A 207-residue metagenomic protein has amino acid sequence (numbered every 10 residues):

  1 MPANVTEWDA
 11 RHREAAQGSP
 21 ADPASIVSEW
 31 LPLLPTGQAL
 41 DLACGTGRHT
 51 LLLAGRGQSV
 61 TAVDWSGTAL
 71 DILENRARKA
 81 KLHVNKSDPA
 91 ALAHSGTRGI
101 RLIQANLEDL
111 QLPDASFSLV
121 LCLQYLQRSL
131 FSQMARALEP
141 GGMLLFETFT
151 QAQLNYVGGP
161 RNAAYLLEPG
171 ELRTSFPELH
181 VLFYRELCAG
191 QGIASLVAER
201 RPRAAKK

Functional and structural regions predicted by a protein language model:
M1-L34: Conserved class I S-adenosyl-L-methionine
G37-G45: Conserved class I S-adenosyl-L-methionine
S59-D64: Conserved SAM-binding motif I beta-strand of class I
S66-T68: Conserved SAM/SAH-binding beta-strand->alpha-helix loop
K81-D109: Conserved SAM-binding strand-loop segment of SAM-dependent methyltransferases
E108-L119: A short acidic, Gly/Pro-enriched loop at the edge of an enzyme's catalytic core that lines a small-molecule cofactor
L126-R136: A short, conserved alpha-helix within the catalytic core of class I
G142-F149: Conserved beta-strand signature within the Rossmann-like core of class I S-adenosyl-L-methionine
